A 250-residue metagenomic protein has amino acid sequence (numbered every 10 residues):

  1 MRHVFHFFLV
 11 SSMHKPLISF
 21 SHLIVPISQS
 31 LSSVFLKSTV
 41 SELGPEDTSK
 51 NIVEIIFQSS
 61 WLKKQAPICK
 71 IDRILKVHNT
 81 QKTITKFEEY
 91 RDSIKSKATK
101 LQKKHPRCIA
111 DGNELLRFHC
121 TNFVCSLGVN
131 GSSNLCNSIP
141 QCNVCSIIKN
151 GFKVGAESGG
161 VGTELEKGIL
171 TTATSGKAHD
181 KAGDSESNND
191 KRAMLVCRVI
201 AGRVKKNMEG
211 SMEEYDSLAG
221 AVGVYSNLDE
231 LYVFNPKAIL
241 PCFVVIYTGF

Functional and structural regions predicted by a protein language model:
M1, H14-D47, I56, N189-F250: Active-site and NAD+-binding cores of ADP-ribose-processing enzymes
M1-I139, G249-F250: Intrinsically disordered, low-complexity terminal and linker regions
C108, C120-S126, N130, N137-Q141 (+1 more regions): ADP-ribosyltransferase catalytic core
